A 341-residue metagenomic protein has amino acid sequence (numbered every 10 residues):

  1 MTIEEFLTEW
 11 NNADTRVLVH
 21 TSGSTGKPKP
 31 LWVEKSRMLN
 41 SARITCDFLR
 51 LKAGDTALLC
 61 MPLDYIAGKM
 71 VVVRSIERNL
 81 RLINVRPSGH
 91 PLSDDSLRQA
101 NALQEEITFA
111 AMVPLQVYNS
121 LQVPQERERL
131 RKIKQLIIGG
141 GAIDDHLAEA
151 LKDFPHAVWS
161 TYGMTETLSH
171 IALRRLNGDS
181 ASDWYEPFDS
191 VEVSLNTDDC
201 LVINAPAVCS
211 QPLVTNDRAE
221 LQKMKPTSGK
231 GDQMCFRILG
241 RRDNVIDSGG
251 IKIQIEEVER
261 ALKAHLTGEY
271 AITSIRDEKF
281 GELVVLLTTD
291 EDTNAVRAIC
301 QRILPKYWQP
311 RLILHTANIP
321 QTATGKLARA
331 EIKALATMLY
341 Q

Functional and structural regions predicted by a protein language model:
I3-H20, A53: Conserved pre-ATP/AMP-binding loop-to-beta segment of ANL
R16-R43, R50-K52: Conserved AMP-binding A3 loop
V33-N40, T56-N119: AMP-binding/adenylate-forming
Q122-G178: Gly/Ser/Thr-rich phosphate-binding loop
H156-D198, V208-P212: Conserved ATP-binding loop and adjacent catalytic segment of the adenylate-forming AMP-binding
E192-E220, M234-C235, T289: AMP-binding/adenylate-forming core of the ANL superfamily
N216-W308: AMP-binding/adenylate-forming catalytic core of the ANL superfamily
T273, V285-L287, I299-Q341: Conserved C-terminal "lid"/linker of ANL adenylate-forming enzymes
